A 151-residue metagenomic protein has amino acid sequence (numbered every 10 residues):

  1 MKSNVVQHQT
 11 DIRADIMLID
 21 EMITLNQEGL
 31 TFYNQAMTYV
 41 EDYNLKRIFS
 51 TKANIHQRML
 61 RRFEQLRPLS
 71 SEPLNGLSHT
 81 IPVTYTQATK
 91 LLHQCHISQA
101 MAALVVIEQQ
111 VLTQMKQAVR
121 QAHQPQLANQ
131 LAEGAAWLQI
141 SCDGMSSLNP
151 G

Functional and structural regions predicted by a protein language model:
M1-D11, I140, S147-G151: Terminal, compositionally biased segments
K2-N4, Q65-V106, Q110-L112: Carboxylate-rich helix-loop segments that flank metal/cofactor sites and access channels in metalloenzymes
Q7-V40, S98-A122: Alpha-helical bundle segments that constitute or directly flank the non-heme di-iron/ferroxidase center
R13-M22, E41-R61, I97-M101, Q126-I140: Alpha-helical scaffold segments that form or flank carboxylate-/histidine-based iron centers
G29, A36, M59, L66 (+5 more regions): Amphipathic alpha-helices that form helix-helix packing interfaces
D42, E72, Q94, Q121-P125: Alpha-helix boundary/capping and short turn/kink residues
N44-H79, C142-P150: Conserved alpha-helical segments that form or flank metal/cofactor-binding pockets of metalloenzymes
I107-G151: Preference for long, well-ordered alpha-helical segments
